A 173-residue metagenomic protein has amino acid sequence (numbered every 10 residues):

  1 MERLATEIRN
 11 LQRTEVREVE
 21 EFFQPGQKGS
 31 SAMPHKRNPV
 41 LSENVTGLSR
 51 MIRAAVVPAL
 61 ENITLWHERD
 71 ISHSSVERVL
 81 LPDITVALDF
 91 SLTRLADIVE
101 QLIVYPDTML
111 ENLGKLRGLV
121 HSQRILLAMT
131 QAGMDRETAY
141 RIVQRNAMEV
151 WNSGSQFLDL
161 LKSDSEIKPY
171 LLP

Functional and structural regions predicted by a protein language model:
E2-T46: Catalytic cores of enzymes that engage adenine nucleotides and/or redox cofactors via long glycine-rich, Lys/Arg/His
S31-P173: Catalytic-core signal marking the mid-to-C-terminal active-site face
